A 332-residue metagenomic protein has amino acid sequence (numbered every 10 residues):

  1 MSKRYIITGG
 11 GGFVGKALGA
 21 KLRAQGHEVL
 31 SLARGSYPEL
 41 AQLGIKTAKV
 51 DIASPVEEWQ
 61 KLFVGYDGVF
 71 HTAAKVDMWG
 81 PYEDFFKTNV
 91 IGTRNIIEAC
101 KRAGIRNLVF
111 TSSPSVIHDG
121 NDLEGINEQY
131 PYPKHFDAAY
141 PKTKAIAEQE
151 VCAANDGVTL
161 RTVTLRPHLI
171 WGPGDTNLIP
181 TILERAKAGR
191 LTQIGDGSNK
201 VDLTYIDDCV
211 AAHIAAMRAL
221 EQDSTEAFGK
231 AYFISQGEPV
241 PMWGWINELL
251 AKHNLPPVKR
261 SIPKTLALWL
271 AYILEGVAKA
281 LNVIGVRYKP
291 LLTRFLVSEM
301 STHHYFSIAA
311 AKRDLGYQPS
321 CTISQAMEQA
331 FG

Functional and structural regions predicted by a protein language model:
Y5-Q25: N-terminal Rossmann NAD(P)H-binding glycine-rich loop of SDR-like oxidoreductase domains
K46, V50-I91, A99, D119: NAD(P)H-binding glycine-rich loop region in Rossmannoid oxidoreductase-like domains and their noncatalytic homologs
I91, N95-Y140: Conserved Rossmann-fold NAD(P)-dependent oxidoreductase catalytic core, especially the SDR/UDP-sugar
H135-V163: Active-site Tyr-X1-5-Lys
A139, V163-T181: Flexible, glycine-rich beta-alpha linker
I146-A147, D175-T181, D196-A219, G229-K230: Substrate-positioning beta->alpha
A219-K289, I308, S324, Q329-F331: Mid/C-terminal beta-alpha module of Rossmann-like enzyme folds, strongest in SDR-family dehydrogenases/epimerases
T302-D314, Q318-G332: Amphipathic terminal alpha-helices
